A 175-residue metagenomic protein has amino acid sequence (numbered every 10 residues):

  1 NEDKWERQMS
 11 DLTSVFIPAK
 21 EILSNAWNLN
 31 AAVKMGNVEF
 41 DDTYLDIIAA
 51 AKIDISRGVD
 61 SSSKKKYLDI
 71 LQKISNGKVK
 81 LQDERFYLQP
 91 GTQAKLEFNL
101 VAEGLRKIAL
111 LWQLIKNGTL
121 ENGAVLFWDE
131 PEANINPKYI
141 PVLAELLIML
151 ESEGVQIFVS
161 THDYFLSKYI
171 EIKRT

Functional and structural regions predicted by a protein language model:
N1-G123: Phosphate-coordinating catalytic segments in nucleotide- and nucleic-acid-processing enzymes
Y87-T175: Switch/communication elements of ASCE P-loop NTPase nucleotide-binding domains
